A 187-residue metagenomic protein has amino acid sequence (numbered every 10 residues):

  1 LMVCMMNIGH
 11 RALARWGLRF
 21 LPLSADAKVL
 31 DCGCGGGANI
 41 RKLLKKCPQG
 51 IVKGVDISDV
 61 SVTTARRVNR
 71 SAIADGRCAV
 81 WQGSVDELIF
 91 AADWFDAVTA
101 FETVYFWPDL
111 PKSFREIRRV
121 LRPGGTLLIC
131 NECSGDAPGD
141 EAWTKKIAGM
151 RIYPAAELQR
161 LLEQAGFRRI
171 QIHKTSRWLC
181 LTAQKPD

Functional and structural regions predicted by a protein language model:
L1-V3, N7, T126-T182: C-terminal alpha-helical "lid/dimerization" subdomain adjacent to the S-adenosyl-L-methionine
I8-A27: Conserved alpha-helix/loop element of class I SAM-dependent methyltransferases that forms part of the SAM/SAH-binding
R19-S24, K45, L88-I89: Glycine-rich helix-loop-beta junction characteristic of Rossmann-like nucleotide cofactor-binding loops
D26, L121-T126: Short glycine-dipeptide loop
L30-E87: Class I SAM-dependent methyltransferase SAM/SAH-binding core
D86-A97: A short acidic, Gly/Pro-enriched loop at the edge of an enzyme's catalytic core that lines a small-molecule cofactor
A97-D109: A short SAM/SAH-binding and catalytic strip from SAM-dependent methyltransferases
P111-P123: A short glycine-rich, Lys/Arg-flanked "PGG" loop and its adjoining helix->strand segment in the class I
